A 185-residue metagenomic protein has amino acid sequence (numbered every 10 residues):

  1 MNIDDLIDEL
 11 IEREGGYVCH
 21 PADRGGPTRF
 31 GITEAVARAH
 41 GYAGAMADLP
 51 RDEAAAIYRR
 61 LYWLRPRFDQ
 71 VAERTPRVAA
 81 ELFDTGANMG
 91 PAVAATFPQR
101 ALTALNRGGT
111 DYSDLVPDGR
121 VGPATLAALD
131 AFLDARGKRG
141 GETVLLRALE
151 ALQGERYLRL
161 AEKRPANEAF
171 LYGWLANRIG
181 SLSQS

Functional and structural regions predicted by a protein language model:
M1-S185: Cell-wall polysaccharide-cleaving catalytic domain and substrate-binding groove, primarily in peptidoglycan/chitin
